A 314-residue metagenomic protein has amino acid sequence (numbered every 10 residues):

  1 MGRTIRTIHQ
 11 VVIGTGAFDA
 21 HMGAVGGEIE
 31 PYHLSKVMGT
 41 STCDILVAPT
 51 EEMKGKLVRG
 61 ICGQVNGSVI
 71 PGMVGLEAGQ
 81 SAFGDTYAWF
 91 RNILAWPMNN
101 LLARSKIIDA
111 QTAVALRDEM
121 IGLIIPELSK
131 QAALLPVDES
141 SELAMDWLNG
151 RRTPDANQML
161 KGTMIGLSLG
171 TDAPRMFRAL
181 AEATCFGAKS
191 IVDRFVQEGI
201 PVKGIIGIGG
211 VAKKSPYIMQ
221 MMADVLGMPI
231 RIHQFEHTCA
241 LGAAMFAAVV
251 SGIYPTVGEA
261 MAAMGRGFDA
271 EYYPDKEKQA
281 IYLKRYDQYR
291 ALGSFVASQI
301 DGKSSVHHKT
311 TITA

Functional and structural regions predicted by a protein language model:
G2-R6, A17-H33: Conserved phosphate-binding catalytic cores of ATP/NTP-utilizing and phosphoryl-transfer enzymes
T4-Q10, M228-R231: Structural signature of cysteine-dependent C-C bond-forming condensing enzymes
I5-H9, V25, A188, V192 (+1 more regions): Structural motif corresponding to the C-terminal cap of alpha-helices
H9, Y32, K203: Short coil/turn segments at beta-strand junctions that form active-site/ligand-binding loops
G14-T15, L46-A314: Glycine/Thr-rich phosphate-binding loops that ligate phosphate moieties of nucleotide and other phosphorylated ligands
M22-G26, T42-L46, A144: Short beta-strand scaffold segments in enzyme catalytic cores
K36: Conserved active-site beta-strand element of glycosyltransferases/polysaccharide synthases
